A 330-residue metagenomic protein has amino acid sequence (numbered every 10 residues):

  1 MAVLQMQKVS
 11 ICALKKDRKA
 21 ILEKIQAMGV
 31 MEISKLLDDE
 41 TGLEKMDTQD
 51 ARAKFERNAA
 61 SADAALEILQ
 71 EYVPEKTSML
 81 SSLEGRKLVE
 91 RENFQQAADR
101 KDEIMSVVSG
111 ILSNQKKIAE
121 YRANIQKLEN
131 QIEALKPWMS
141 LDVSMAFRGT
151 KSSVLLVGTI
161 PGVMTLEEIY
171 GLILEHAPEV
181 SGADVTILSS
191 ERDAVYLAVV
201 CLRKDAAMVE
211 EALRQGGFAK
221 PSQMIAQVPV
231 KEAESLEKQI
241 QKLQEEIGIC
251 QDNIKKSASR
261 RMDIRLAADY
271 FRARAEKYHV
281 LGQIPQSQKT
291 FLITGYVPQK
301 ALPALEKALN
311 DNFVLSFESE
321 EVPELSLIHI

Functional and structural regions predicted by a protein language model:
M1-I328: Long, charged N-terminal accessory/stalk domains
